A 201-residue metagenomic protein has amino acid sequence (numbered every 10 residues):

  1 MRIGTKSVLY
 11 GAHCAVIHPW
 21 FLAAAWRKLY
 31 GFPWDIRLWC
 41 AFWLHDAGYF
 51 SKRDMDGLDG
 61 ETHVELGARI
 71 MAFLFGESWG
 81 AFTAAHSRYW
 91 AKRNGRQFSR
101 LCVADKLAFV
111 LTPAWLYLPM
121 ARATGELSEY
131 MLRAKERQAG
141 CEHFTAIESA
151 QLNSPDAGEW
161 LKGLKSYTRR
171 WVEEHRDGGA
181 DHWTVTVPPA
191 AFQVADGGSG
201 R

Functional and structural regions predicted by a protein language model:
R2-D35, L44, G48, D54-M55 (+1 more regions): Divalent metal-dependent phosphate-bond-processing catalytic cores, especially two-metal-ion Mg2+/Mn2+ enzymes that act
P19-R27, E61-L74: An active-site-proximal "capping" alpha-helix that borders the catalytic cofactor pocket
R37-W39: Transmembrane-helix signature of polytopic, membrane-embedded enzymes that assemble or transfer cell-envelope glycans
G48-R53, V64-A68: Conserved, aromatic- and glycine-enriched, well-ordered alpha/beta core segments that occur as contiguous structural
L74-F82: Short helix/loop segments within enzyme catalytic domains that coordinate or immediately flank catalytic cofactors
F82-Y89: Conserved catalytic core of two-metal-ion nucleotidyltransferases
